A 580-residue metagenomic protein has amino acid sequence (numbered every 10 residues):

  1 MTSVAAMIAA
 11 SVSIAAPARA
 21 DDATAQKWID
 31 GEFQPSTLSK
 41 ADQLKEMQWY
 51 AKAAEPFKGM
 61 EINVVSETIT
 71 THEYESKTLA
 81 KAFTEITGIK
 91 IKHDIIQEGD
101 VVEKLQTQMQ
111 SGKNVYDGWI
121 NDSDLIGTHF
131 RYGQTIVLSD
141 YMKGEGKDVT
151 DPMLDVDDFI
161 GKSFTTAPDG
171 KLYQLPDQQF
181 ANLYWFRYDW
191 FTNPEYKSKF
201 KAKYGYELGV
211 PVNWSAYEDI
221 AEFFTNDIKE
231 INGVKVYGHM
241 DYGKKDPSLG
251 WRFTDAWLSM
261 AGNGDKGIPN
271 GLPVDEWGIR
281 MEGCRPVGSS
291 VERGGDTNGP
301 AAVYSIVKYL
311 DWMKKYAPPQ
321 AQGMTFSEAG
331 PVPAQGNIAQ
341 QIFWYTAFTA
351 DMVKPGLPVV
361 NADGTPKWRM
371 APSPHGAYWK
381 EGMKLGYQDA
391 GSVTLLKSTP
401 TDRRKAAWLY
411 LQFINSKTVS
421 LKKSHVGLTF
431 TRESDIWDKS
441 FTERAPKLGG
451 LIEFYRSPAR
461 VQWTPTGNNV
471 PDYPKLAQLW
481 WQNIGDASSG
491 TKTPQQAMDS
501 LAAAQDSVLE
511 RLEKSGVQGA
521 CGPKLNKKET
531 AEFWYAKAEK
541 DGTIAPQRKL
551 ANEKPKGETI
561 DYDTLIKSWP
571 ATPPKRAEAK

Functional and structural regions predicted by a protein language model:
D22-P56, S123-L183, K367-P372, I544-K580: Hinge/lid segment of periplasmic solute-binding proteins
L44-W49, E61, P366-H375, H425-S488 (+3 more regions): Long, aromatic- and glycine/proline-rich binding clefts that accommodate carbohydrate-like moieties
E46-A53, T70-K90, W185, D189 (+1 more regions): Short, polar/charged alpha-helical segment
K81-F159, N193-E195, K199-K201, V332 (+2 more regions): Extracytoplasmic "Venus flytrap"/periplasmic binding protein-like
I96-K104, V212-A216, Q320-Q335: Short helix-initiation/N-cap motifs at beta->coil->alpha
S123-T135, S139-K143, D158-Y206, E218 (+3 more regions): Periplasmic solute-binding protein
T166, K314-A317, I338, G356-I436 (+3 more regions): Extracytoplasmic/periplasmic substrate-recognition and gating elements
A216-E222, S259-G323, S373: Glycine-centered hinge/linker elements that transmit conformational signals in sensory and ligand-binding systems
